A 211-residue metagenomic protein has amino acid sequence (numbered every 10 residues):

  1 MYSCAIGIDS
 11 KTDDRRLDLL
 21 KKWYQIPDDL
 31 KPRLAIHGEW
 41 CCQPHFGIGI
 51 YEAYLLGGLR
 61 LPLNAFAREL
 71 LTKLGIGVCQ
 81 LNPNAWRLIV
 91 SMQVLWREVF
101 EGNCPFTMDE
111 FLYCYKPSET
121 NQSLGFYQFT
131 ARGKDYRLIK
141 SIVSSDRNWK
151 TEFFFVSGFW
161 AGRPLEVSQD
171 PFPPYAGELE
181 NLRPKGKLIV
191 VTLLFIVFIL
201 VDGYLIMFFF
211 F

Functional and structural regions predicted by a protein language model:
M1-F211: Residue-register detector that marks a fixed positional context within folded domains
